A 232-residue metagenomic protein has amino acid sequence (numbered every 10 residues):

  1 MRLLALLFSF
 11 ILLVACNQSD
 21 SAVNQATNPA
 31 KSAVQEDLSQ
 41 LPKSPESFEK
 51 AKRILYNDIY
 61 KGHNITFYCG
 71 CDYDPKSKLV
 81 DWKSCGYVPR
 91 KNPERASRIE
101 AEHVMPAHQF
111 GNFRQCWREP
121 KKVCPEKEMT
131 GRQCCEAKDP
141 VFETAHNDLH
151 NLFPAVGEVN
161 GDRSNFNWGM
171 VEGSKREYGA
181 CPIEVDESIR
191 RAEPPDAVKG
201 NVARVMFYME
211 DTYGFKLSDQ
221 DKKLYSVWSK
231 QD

Functional and structural regions predicted by a protein language model:
R2-S9: Sec-dependent signal peptide recognition, specifically the positively charged N-region followed immediately by
I11, S21-V23: Serine/proline-rich low-complexity intrinsically disordered segments, especially terminal tails, linkers
V14-A15: C-terminal motif of bacterial Sec signal peptides marking the signal peptidase cleavage site
V23-N92: N-terminal module-boundary/linker segments of secreted carbohydrate-active enzymes
P89-D232: Domain-level detector of nuclease and nuclease-like folds in predominantly extracellular/periplasmic contexts
